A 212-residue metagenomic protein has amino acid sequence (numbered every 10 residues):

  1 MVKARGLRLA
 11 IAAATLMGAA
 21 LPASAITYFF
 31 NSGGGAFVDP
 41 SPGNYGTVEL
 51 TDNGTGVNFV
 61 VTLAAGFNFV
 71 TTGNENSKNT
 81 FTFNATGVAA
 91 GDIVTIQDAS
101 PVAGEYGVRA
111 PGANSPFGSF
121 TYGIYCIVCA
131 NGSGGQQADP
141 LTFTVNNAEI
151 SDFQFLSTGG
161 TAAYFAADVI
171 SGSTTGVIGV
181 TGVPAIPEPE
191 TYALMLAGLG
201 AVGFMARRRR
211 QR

Functional and structural regions predicted by a protein language model:
V2-A10: Bacterial N-terminal signal peptides that target proteins for export
G6, T15-G18: Classical secretory targeting signals
I11-L16, A201: Hydrophobic helical h-region of N-terminal Sec-dependent signal peptides in bacterial secretory/periplasmic proteins
A20-P22: N-terminal signal peptide c-region/cleavage motif recognized by signal peptidases
I26-A185: Mature extracellular "passenger" or substrate-interacting domains of secreted, surface-exposed proteins
P187-R207: A short, hydrophobic C-terminal helix/tail in secreted or cell-surface proteins
R209-R212: Short, charged juxtamembrane terminal tails flanking transmembrane helices
